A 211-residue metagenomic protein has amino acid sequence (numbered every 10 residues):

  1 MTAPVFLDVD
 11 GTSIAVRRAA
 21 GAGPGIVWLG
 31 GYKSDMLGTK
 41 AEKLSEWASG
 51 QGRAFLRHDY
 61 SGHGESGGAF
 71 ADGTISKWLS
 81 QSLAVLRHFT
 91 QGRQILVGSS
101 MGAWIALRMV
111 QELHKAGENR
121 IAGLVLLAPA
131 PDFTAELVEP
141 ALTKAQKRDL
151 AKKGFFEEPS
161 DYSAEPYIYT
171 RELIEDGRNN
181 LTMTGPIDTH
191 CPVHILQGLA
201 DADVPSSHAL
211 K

Functional and structural regions predicted by a protein language model:
M1-A20: N-terminal cap/lid segment of alpha/beta-hydrolase-fold proteins
V9, G117-K211: The alpha/beta-hydrolase serine catalytic core
G23-G31: Short beta-strand element of the alpha/beta-hydrolase
Y32-S45: The serine-hydrolase catalytic nucleophile loop
K43-G67: Conserved alpha/beta-hydrolase
H63-F89: Catalytic nucleophile-loop/oxyanion-hole region of alpha/beta-hydrolase and closely related hydrolase-like folds
L96-G98, L127: Short beta-strand immediately N-terminal to the catalytic nucleophile in serine-hydrolase-like folds
G98-A106: Gly/Ala-rich beta-loop-alpha elbow adjacent to hydrolase catalytic centers
